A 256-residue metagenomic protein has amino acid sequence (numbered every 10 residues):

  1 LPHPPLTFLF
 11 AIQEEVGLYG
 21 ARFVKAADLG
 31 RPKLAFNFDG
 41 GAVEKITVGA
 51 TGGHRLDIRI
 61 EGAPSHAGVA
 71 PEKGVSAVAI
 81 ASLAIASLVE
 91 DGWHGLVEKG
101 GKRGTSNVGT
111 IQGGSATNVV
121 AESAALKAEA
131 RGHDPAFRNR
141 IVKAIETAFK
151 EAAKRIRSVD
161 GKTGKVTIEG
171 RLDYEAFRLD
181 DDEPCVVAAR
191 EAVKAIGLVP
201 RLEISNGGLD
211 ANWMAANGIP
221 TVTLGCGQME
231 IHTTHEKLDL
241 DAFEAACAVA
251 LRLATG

Functional and structural regions predicted by a protein language model:
L1-T51, K99, V108: Acidic/histidine-rich catalytic neighborhood of metal-dependent amide-processing enzymes
P5-A11, R59, T167-E169: Glycine- and acidic-rich phosphate- and metal-coordinating loops
L6-T7, K33-F36, L56-D57, T105 (+2 more regions): Structural motif
A11, D39, R59-A63, R131-H133: Solvent-exposed residues in well-ordered beta-strands and their adjoining turns, especially edge/terminal strands
V24-A27, G52-G53, V75-S76, A144-T147: Short, solvent-exposed amphipathic alpha-helical segments in soluble enzyme and RNA/protein-processing domains
A50-G53, A216: Short, flexible loop/turn motifs enriched in small residues
H54-L56, A124: Hydrophobic core residues within well-ordered beta-strands of beta-rich domains
A63, A67, E72, V78-G256: Metal-dependent amide/peptide-bond hydrolase catalytic core, centered on the "pita-bread" metallohydrolase fold
